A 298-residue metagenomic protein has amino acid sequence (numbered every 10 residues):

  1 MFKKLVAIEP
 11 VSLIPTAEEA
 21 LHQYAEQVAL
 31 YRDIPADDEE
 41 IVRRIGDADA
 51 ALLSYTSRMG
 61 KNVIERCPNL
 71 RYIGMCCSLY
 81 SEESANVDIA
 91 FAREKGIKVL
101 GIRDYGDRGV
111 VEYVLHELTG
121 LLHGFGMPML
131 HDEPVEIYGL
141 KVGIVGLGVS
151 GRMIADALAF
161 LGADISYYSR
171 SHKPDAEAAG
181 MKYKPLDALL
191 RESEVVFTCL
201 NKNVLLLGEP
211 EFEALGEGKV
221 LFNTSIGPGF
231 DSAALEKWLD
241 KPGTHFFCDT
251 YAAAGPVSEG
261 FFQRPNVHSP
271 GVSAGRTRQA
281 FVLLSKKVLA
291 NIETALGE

Functional and structural regions predicted by a protein language model:
M1-A48, G162, S166: N-terminal glycine-/charge-rich "phosphate-binding" loop or analogous flexible N-terminal tail
F2, L70, Y138-K141, G218: Phosphate-coordination loops involved in phosphoryl transfer and adenosine-cofactor binding
A7-S12, R32-D33, L53-T56, C76 (+3 more regions): Structural motif
T16-A20, R93, K98-V110, M127 (+1 more regions): C-terminal helix-to-coil terminal segments
G46-D49, M59-V63, H172-G260: Rossmann-like adenosine-cofactor binding region
A48-M129: Phosphate/diphosphate ligand-binding glycine-rich loop within oxidoreductases
G124-I154: Glycine-rich NAD(P)-binding loop of Rossmann-like domains
F160-E177: NAD(P)-binding Rossmann-fold cofactor-contacting core
